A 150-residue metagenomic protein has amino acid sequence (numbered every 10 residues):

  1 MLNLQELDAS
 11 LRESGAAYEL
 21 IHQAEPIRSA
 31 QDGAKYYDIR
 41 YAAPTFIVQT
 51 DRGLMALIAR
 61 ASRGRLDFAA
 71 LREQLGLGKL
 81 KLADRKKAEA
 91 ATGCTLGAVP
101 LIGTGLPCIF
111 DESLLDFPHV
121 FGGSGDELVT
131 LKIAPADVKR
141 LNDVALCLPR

Functional and structural regions predicted by a protein language model:
M1-R150: Extended, low-hydrophobicity, polar/charged segments
